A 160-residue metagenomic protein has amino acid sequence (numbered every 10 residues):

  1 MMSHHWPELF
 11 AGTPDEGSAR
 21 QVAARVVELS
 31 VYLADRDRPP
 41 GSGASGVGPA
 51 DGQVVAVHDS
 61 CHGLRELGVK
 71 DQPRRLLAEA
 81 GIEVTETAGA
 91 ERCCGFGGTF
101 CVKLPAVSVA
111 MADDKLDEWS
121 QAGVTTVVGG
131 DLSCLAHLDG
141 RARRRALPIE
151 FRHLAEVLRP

Functional and structural regions predicted by a protein language model:
M1-P160: Iron-sulfur cluster-binding electron-transfer modules in prokaryotic oxidoreductases
